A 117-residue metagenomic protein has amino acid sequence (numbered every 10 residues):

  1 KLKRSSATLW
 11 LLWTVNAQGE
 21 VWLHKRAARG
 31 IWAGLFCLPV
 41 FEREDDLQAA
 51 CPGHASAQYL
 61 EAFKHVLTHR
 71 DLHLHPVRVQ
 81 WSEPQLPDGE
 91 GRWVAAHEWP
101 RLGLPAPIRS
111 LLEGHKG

Functional and structural regions predicted by a protein language model:
K1-G117: Intrinsically disordered, low-complexity, charged terminal extensions of DNA damage-control enzymes
